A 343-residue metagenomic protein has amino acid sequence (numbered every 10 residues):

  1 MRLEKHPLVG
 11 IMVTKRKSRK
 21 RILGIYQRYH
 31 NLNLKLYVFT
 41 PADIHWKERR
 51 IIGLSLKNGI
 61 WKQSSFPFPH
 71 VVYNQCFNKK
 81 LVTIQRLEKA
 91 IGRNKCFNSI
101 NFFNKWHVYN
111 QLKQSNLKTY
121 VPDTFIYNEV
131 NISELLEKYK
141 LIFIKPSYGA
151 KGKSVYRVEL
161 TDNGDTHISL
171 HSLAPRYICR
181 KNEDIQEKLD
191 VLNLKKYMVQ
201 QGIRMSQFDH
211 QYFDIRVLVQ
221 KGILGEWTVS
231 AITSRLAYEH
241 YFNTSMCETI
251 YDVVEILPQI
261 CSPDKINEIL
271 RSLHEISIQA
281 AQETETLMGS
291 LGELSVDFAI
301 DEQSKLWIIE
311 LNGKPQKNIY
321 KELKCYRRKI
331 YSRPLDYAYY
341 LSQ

Functional and structural regions predicted by a protein language model:
R2-R16, V72-N74: Short hydrophobic beta-strand segments
K17-N131: Conserved N-proximal alpha/beta basic substrate-recognition cap immediately N-terminal to, or forming the N-lobe
R93-Q200: Active-site nucleotide/adenylate-binding loops and adjacent lid/helix of ATP-dependent enzymes
I142, L218, T228, W307-I309: Protein kinase-like catalytic core scaffold
G152, R235-N243, N312-K324: Glycine-rich phosphate/pyrophosphate-binding beta-alpha loops
D184-D214, L218-A299, S332-S342: A long amphipathic alpha-helix within ATP-dependent nucleotide-binding catalytic cores
F298-K314: A short beta-strand motif that forms the metal-chelation/ATP-contact edge of phosphoryl-transfer active sites
K317-Q343: Charge-rich, low-complexity intrinsically disordered segments
